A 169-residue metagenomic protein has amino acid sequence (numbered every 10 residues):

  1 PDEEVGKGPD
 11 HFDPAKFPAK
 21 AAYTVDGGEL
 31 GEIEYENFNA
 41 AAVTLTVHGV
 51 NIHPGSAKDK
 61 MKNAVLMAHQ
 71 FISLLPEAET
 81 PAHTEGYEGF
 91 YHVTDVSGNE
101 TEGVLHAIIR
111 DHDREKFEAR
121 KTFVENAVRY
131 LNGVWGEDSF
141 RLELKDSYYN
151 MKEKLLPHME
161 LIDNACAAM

Functional and structural regions predicted by a protein language model:
P1-E36, T80, T84, E88-T94 (+4 more regions): Acidic/histidine-rich catalytic neighborhood of metal-dependent amide-processing enzymes
P1-V5, A41-V47, H53-P54, K58-A78 (+1 more regions): Alpha-helical metal-binding/catalytic segments enriched in His/Glu/Asp
D13-F17, N39-A40, K62-N63, T122-N126: Short, solvent-exposed amphipathic alpha-helical segments in soluble enzyme and RNA/protein-processing domains
K20-Y23, V43-T44, A167: Structural motif
D26, T46-V50, R110-H112, K145: Solvent-exposed residues in well-ordered beta-strands and their adjoining turns, especially edge/terminal strands
I33-A42, M169: Contiguous N-terminal and early-domain "leader" segments and peripheral loops that mark the onset or edge of a domain
Y35, A57-D59, E153-L156: Short, solvent-exposed loop/turn segments at secondary-structure boundaries
A64-M169: Metal-dependent amide/peptide-bond hydrolase catalytic core, centered on the "pita-bread" metallohydrolase fold
